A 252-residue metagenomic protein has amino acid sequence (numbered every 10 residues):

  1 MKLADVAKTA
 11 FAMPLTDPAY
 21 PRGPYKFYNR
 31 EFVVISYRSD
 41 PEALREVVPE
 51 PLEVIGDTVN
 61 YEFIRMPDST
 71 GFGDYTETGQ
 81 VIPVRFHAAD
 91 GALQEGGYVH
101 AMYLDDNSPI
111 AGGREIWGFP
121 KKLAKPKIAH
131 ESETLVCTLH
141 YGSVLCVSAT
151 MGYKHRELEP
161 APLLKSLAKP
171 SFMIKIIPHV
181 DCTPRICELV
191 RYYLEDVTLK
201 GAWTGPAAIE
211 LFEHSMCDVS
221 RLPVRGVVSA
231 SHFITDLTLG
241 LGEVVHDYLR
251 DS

Functional and structural regions predicted by a protein language model:
K2-T16, G113-S252: Interaction-surface and assembly-scaffold signal
F11-P18, Y28, F32-V34, P41-A43 (+1 more regions): Structured soluble/peripheral alpha/beta segments that form catalytic or ligand/cofactor-binding pockets
P24-K26: Short, contiguous pre-domain boundary segments
V47-P49: Short active-site loop/helix that positions an aromatic residue
